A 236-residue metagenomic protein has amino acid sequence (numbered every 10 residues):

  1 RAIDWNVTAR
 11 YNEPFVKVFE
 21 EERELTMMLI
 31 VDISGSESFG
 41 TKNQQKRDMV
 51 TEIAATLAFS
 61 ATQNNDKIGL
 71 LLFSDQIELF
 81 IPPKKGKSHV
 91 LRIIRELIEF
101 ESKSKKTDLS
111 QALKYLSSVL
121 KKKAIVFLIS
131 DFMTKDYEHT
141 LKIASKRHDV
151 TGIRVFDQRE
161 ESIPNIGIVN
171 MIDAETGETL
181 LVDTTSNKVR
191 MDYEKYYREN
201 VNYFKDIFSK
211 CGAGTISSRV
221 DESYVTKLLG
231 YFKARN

Functional and structural regions predicted by a protein language model:
R1-E78, I125: An amphipathic, basic-hydrophobic helix/alpha-beta surface used to engage anionic, phosphate-rich ligands or surfaces
W5, A54, D131, V150 (+1 more regions): A residue-level signal for conserved active-site and pocket-lining positions in enzyme catalytic cores
R10, F132-D136: Short beta->alpha connector loops
V31, S130, I153: Active-site flanking residues adjacent to catalytic metal/cofactor-binding acidic residues
K67-E96: Short beta-strand-loop
H89-A124, D136-Y137, D157: Von Willebrand factor
Y115-A124, D136-N236: Von Willebrand factor type A / integrin I
I125-D131: Acidic beta-strand-to-loop metal/phosphate-binding motif
